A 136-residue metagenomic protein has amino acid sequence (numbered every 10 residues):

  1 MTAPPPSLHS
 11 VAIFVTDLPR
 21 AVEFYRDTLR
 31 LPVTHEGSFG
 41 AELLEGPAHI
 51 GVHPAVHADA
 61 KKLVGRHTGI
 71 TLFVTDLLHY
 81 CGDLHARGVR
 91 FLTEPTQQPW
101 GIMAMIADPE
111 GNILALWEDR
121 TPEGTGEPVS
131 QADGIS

Functional and structural regions predicted by a protein language model:
M1-P4, C81-S136: Vicinal oxygen chelate
M1-V22, H49, T68-I70, R120-S136: N-terminal beta-strand motif that seeds the catalytic metal site of vicinal oxygen chelate
S7-T16, E42-L44, D59-R87, I102-P109: Vicinal oxygen chelate
L18, E36-S38, A48, Q98-W100 (+1 more regions): Short strand-connecting beta-turns/loops that link adjacent beta-strands
P19-T28, A104, I113: Conserved active-site alpha-helix within GNAT-family acetyltransferase domains
D27-T34, V89-R90: Conserved acetyl-CoA-binding loop of GNAT-fold acetyltransferases
P32-G65, I113-D119: Conserved short beta-strand elements that form part of the metal-binding/catalytic scaffold of enzyme active sites
